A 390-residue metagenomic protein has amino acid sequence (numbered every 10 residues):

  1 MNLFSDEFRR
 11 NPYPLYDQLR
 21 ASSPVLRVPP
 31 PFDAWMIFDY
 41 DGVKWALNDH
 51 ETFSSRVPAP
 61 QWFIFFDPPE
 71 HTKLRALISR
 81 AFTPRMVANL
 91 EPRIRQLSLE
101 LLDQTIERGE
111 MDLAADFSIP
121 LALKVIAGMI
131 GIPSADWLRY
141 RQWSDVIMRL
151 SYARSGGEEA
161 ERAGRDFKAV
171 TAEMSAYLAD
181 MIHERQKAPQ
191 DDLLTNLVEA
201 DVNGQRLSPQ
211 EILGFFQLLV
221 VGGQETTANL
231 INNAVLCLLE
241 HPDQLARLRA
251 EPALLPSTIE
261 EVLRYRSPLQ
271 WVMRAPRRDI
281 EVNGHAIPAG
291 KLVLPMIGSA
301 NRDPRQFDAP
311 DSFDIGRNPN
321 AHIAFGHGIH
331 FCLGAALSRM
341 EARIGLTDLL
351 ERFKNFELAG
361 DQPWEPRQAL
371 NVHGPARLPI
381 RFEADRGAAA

Functional and structural regions predicted by a protein language model:
M1-A390: Cytochrome P450
